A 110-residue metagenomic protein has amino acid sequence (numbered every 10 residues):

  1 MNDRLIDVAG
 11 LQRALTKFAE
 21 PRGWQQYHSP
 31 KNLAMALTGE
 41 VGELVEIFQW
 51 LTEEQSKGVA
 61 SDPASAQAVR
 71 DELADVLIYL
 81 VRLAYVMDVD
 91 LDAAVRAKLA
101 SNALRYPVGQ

Functional and structural regions predicted by a protein language model:
M1-Q110: Flexible "arm" and connector segments at domain edges
